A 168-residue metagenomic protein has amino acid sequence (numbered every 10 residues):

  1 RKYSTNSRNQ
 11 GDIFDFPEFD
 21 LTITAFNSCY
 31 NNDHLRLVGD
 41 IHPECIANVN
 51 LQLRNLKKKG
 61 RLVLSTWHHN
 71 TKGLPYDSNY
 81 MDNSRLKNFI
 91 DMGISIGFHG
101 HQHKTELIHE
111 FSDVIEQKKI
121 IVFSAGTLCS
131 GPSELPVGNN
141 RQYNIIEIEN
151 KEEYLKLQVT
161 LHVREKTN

Functional and structural regions predicted by a protein language model:
R1-G60: Binuclear metal-dependent hydrolase catalytic cores centered on His/Asp/Glu-rich metal-binding motifs
I23-A25, L62-T66, F98: Structural motif
S28, T66-N70, H101-Q102: Short, well-ordered beta-to-alpha junction loops that form the rim of enzyme active sites and present histidine/acidic
L35-L37, S133-V137, Q158: Short conserved micro-motifs at the rims of enzyme active sites and ligand-binding pockets
L56-L74: Short acidic, glycine-rich surface-loop motifs adjacent to enzyme active sites
K58-L62, I94, Y154-K156: A general structural motif
L74-E152: Conserved beta-sheet core of the metallophosphoesterase superfamily
E147-N168: A short C-terminal boundary segment appended to hydrolase-like catalytic domains
